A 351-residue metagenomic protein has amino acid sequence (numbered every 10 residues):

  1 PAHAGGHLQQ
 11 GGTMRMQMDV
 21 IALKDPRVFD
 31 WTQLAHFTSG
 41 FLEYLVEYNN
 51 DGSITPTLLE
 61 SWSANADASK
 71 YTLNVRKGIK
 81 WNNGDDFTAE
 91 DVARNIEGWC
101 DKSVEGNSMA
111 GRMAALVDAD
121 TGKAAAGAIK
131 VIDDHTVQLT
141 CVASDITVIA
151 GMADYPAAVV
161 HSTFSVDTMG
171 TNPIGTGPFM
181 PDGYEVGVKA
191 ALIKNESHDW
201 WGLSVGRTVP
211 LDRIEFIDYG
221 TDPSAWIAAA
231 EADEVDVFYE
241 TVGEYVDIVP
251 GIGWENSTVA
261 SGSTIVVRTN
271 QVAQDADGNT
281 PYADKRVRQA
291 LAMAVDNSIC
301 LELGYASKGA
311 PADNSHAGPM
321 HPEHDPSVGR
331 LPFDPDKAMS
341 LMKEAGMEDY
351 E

Functional and structural regions predicted by a protein language model:
Q10-V20, K70-L73, V92-N95, V137-Q138 (+4 more regions): Short, well-ordered beta-strand elements
Q17-A66, E97, I174: N-terminal lobe/hinge region of extracytoplasmic solute-binding protein
M18-H36, L58, D85, A143-A158 (+3 more regions): A structural "hinge/loop" feature
E60-G106, Q138, A229, P281-A283: Aromatic- and charge-enriched surface segment that lines or borders ligand/interaction sites
E105-M109, K130, D182-I193, I217-D275 (+1 more regions): Extracellular/periplasmic solute-recognition and catalytic clefts
M109-S162, E185: Surface-exposed binding/hinge segments that line and control ligand-binding clefts or catalytic entry sites
D145-E215, S224, P335-D336, S340: Gly/Pro-rich hinge or "lid" segments in bacterial periplasmic/extracellular proteins
F179, P311-Y350: Structural transition elements
